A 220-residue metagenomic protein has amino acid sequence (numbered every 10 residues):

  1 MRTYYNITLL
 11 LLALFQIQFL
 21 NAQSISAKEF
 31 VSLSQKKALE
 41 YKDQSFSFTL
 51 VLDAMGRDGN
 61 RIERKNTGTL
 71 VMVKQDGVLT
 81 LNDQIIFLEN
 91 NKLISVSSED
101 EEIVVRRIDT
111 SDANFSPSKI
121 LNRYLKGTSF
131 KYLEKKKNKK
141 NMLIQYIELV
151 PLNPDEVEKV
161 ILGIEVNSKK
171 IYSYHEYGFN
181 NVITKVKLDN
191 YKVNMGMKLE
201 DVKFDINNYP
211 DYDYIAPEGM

Functional and structural regions predicted by a protein language model:
M1-A27: Bacterial Sec-dependent N-terminal signal peptides
Q18-I62, V71-D76, F204, N208 (+1 more regions): N-terminal leader/targeting segments and the immediate start of mature chains
S24, L133, N141-P210: Gly/Pro-enriched, hydrophobic low-complexity segments that function as extracytoplasmic propeptides/linkers
A27-S32, F46, N122-E134, V186: A short, amphipathic edge element
N66-Q75, F87-E89, V160-S173: A short, surface-exposed beta-strand/turn
T69-F115, T184: An acidic-aromatic
D109-M142: Flexible, surface-exposed loop/linker segments and immediately adjacent secondary-structure boundaries
